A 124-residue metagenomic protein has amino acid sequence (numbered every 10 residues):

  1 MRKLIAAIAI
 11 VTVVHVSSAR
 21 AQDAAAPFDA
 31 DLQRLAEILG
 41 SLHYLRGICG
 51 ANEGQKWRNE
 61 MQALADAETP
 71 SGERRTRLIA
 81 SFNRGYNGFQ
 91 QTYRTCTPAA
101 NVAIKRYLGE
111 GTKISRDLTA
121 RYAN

Functional and structural regions predicted by a protein language model:
M1-L4: Positively charged n-region of N-terminal signal peptides that target proteins for export
A6-H15: Bacterial N-terminal signal peptides
V13-V14, G50, T69: Glycine-centered secondary-structure boundary/capping sites
S17-A21: Sec/Tat signal peptide C-region and signal peptidase I cleavage site
A24, E53-N124: Compact alpha-helical subdomains of small soluble proteins
A30-Q55: N-terminal targeting signals for Sec/Tat export/insertion, comprising classic cleavable signal peptides
